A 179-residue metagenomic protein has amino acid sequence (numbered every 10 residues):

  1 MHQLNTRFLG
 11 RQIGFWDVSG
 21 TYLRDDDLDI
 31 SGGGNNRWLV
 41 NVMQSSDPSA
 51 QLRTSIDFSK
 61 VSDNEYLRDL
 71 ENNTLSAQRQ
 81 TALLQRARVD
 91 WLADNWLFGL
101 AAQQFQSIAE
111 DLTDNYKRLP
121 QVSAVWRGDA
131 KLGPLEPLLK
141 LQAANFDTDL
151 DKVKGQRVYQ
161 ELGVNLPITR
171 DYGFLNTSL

Functional and structural regions predicted by a protein language model:
M1-L179: Outer-membrane beta-barrel proteins and related beta-barrel translocases across Gram-negative bacteria
